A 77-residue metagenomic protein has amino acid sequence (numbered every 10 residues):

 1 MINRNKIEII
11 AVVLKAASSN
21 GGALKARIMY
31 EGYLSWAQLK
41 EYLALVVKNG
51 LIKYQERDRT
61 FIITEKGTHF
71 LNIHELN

Functional and structural regions predicted by a protein language model:
M1-R4: Short amphipathic alpha-helical boundary/capping segments
K6-A23: Short amphipathic alpha-helical interface segments
G22-E31: Short acidic, hydrophobic short linear motifs in intrinsically disordered regions
Y33-K48: Short amphipathic alpha-helical interaction segments
V47-E56: A short, conserved structural fragment
R59-E65: Minor-groove-contacting beta-hairpin "wing" of winged helix-turn-helix DNA-binding domains
T68-N77: Short, amphipathic alpha-helical interaction segments positioned at domain boundaries
